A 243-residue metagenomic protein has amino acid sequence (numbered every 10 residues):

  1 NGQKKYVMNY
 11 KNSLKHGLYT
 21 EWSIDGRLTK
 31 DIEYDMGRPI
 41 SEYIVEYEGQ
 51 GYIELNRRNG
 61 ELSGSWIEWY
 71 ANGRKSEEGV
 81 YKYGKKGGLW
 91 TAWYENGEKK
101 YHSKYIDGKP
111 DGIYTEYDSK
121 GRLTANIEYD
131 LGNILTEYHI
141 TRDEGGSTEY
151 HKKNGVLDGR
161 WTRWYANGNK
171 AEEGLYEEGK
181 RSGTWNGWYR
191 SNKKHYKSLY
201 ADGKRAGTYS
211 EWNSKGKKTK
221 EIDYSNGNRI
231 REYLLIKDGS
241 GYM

Functional and structural regions predicted by a protein language model:
N1-M243: Glycine/tyrosine- and acidic-biased, solvent-exposed loop/turn segments at the edges of beta-strands
